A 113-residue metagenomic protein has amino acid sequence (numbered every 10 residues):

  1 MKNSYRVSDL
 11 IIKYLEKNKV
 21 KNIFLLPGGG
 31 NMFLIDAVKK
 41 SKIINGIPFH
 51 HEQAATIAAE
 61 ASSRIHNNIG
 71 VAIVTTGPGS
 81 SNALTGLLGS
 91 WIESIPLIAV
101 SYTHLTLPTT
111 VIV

Functional and structural regions predicted by a protein language model:
M1-L105: N-terminal alpha/beta PP-like core and its mobile active-site loop of ThDP/TPP-dependent enzymes
H104-V113: Single conserved hydrophobic/aromatic residue that forms the stacking wall/gate of nucleotide- or nucleobase-binding
